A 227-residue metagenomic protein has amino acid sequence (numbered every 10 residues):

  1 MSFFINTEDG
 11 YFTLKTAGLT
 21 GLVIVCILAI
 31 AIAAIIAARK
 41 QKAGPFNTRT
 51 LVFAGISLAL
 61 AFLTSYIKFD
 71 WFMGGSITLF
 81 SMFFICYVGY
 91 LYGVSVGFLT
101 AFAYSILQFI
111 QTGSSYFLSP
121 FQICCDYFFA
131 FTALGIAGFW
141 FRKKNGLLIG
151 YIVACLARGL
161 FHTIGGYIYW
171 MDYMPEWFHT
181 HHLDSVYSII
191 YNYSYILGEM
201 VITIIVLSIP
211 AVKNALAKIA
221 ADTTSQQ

Functional and structural regions predicted by a protein language model:
M1-Q227: Loop-helix junctions at membrane interfaces
